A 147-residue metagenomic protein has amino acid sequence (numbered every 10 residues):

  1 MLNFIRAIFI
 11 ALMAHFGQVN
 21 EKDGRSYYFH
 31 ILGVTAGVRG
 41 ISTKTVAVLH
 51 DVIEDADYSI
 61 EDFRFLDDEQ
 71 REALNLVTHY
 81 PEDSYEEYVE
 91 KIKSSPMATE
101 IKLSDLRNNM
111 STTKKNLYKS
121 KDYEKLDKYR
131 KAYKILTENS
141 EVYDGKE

Functional and structural regions predicted by a protein language model:
M1-E147: Active-site helical microenvironments for divalent-metal-assisted chemistry
